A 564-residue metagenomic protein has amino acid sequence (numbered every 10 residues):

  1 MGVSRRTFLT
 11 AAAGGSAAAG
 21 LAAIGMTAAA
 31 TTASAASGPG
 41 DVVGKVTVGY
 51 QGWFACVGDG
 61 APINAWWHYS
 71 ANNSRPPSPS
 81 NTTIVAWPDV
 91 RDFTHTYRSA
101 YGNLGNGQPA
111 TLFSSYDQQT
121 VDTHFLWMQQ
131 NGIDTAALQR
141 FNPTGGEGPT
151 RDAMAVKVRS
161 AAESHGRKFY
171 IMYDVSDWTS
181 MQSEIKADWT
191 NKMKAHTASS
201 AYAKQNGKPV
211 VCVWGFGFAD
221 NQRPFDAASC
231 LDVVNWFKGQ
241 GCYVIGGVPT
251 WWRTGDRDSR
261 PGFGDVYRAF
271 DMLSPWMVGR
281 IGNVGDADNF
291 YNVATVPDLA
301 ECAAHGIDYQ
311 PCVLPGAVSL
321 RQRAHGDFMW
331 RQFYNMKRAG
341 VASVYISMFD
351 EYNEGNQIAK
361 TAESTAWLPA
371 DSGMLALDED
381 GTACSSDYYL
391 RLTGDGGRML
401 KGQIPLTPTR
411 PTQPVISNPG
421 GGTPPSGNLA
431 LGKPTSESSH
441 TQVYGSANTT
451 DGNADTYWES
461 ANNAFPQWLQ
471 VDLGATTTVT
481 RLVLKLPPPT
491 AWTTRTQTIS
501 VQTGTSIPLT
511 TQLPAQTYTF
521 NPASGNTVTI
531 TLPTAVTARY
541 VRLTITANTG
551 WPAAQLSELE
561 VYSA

Functional and structural regions predicted by a protein language model:
M1, T7-A29: N-terminal export signals
G14, N142, G279, D350 (+2 more regions): Flexible, active-site-proximal loop/turn residues at the rims of small-molecule/cofactor binding pockets and catalytic
I24-D41: C-terminal segment of N-terminal export signals and the immediately downstream linker at the start of the mature
A36-P424: Glycan-processing catalytic domains of CAZymes
G427-S436: Boundary/junction segments of secreted and surface-exposed precursor proteins
L429, P508-T517: Local beta-strand/beta-hairpin segments that build beta-sheet-rich folds
S439, Y444-Q512, S524-A564: Aromatic, loop-rich ligand-recognition surfaces of beta-strand-rich domains
